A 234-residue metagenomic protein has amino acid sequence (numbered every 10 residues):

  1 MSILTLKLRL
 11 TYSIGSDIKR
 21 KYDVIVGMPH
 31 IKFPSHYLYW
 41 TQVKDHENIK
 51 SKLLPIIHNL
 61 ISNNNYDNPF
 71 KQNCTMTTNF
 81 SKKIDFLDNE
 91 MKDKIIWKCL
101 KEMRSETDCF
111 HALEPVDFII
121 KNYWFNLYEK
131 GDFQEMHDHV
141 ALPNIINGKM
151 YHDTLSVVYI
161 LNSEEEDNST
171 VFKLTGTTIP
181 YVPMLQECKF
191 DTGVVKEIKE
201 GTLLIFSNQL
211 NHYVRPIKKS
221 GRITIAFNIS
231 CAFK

Functional and structural regions predicted by a protein language model:
M1-L6: Extreme N-terminal basic, low-complexity initiation segments that serve as generic localization/processing leaders
Y12-D117, W124, F133, T170: Non-heme Fe(II)/2-oxoglutarate
S35-Y37, I119, D153-L155, G221-I223: Residues at beta-strand starts and edge strands
W124-I205, R215-P216, G221, C231: Catalytic core of non-heme Fe(II) oxygenases with the double-stranded beta-helix
Q209-Y213: Histidine-centered metal-chelating micro-motifs
T224-K234: Short peripheral tails and domain-boundary helices/loops at the edges of structured domains
